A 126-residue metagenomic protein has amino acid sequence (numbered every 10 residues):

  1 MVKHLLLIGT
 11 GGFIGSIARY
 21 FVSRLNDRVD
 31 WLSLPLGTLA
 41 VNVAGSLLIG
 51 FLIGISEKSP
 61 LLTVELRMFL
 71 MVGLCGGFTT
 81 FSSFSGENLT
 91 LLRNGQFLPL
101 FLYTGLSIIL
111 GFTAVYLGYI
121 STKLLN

Functional and structural regions predicted by a protein language model:
M1-N126: Membrane-interface helix-loop junctions in multi-pass transporters/channels
